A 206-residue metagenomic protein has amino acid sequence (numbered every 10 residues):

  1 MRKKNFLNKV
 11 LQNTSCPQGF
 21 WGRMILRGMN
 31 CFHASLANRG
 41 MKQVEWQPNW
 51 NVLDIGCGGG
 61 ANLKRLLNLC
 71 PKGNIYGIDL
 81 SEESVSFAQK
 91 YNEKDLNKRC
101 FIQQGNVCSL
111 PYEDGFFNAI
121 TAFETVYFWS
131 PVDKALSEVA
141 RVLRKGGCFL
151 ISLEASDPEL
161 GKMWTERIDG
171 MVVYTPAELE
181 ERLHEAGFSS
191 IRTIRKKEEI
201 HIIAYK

Functional and structural regions predicted by a protein language model:
K4-K9, P17, W21-L26, N30 (+1 more regions): C-terminal alpha-helical "lid/dimerization" subdomain adjacent to the S-adenosyl-L-methionine
C31-W50, R65: Conserved alpha-helix/loop element of class I SAM-dependent methyltransferases that forms part of the SAM/SAH-binding
V44-W46, L69-C70, L96, L143: A generic alpha-to-beta junction signature in SAM-dependent methyltransferases
W50, G73, G147: Glycine-centered, small-residue-biased loops immediately flanking beta-strands in adenine/cofactor-binding cores
L53-S109: Class I SAM-dependent methyltransferase SAM/SAH-binding core
C108-A119: A short acidic, Gly/Pro-enriched loop at the edge of an enzyme's catalytic core that lines a small-molecule cofactor
A119-P131: A short SAM/SAH-binding and catalytic strip from SAM-dependent methyltransferases
D133-K145: A short glycine-rich, Lys/Arg-flanked "PGG" loop and its adjoining helix->strand segment in the class I
